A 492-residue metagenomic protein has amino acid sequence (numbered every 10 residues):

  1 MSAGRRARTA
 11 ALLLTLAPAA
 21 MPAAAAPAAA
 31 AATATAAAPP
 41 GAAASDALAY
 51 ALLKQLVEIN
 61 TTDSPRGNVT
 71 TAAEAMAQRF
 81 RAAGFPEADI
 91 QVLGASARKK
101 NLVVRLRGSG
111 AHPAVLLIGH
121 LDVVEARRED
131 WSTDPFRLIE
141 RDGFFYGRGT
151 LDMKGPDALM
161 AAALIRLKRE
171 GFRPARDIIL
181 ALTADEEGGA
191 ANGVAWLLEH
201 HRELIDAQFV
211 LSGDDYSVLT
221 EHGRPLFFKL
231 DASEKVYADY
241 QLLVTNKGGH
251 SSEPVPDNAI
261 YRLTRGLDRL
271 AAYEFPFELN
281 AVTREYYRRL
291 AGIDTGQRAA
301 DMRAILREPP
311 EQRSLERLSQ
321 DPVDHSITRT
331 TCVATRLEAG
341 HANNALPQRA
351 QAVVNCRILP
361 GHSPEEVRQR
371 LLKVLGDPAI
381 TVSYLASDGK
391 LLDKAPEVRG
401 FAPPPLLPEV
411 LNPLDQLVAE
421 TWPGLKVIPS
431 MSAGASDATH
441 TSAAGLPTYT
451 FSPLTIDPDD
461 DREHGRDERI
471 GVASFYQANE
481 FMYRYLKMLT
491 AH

Functional and structural regions predicted by a protein language model:
A10-M21: Bacterial N-terminal signal peptides
P22-A31, A36: Boundary at the C-terminal end of the N-terminal hydrophobic targeting segment
A38-R148, R169-R176, V354: Acidic/His- and Gly-rich active-site-bordering loop/insert found across diverse amide/peptide-bond hydrolases
A42-Y50, T62-A73, A97, T150-M153 (+7 more regions): Solvent-exposed, acidic/flexible segments
K54-T62, A77-P86, I165-R169, R202-E203 (+7 more regions): Sec-exported extracytoplasmic/periplasmic mature domains
T62-S64, A97, G108-A111, L121-E125 (+5 more regions): Solvent-exposed loop/turn segments at secondary-structure junctions within structured extracellular/periplasmic domains
F145, L151-K229: Acidic/histidine-rich catalytic neighborhood of metal-dependent amide-processing enzymes
Y216-Q477, L489-H492: Metal-dependent amide/peptide-bond hydrolase catalytic core, centered on the "pita-bread" metallohydrolase fold
